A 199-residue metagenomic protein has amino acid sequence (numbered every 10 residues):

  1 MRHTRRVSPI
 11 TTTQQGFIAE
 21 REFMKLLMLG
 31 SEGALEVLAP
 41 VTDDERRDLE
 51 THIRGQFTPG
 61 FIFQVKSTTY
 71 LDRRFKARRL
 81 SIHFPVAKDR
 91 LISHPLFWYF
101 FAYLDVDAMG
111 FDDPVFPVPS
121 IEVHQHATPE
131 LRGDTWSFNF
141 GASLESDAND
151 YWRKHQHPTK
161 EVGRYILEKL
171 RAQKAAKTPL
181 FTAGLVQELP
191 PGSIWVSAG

Functional and structural regions predicted by a protein language model:
M1-E45, E50-G199: Mixed-charge (Asp/Glu-Lys/Arg
